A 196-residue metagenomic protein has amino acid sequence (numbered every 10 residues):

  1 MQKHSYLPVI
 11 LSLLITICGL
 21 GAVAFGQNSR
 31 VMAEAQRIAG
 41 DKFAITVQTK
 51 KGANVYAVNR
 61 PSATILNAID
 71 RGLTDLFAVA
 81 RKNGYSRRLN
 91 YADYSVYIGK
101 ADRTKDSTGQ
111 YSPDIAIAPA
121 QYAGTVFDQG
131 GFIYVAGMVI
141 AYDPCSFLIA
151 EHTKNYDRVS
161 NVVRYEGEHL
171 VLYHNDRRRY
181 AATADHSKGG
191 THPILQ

Functional and structural regions predicted by a protein language model:
Q2-I10: Bacterial N-terminal signal peptides that target proteins for export
I10-G19: Bacterial N-terminal signal peptides
A24-Q129: A metal-dependent hydrolase signature that marks the N-terminal structural subdomain at the beginning of catalytic folds
S62-I69, H152-R164: Solvent-exposed, acidic/flexible segments
G99-T104, A141-C145, H174-Y180: Short regulatory "switch" loops immediately downstream of catalytic or recognition motifs within protein catalytic
G109-S160, Y173: Active-site scaffold of zinc-dependent metalloenzymes
D157, N175-L195: Post-HEXXH active-site segment of zinc metalloproteases
N161-R177: Active-site recognition of the HExxH zinc-binding catalytic motif
